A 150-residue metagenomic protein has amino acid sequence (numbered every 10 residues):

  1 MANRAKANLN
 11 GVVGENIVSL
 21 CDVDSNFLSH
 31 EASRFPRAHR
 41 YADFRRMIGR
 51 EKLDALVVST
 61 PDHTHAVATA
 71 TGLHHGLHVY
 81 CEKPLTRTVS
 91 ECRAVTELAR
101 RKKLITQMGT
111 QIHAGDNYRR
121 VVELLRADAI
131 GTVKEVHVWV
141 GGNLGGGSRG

Functional and structural regions predicted by a protein language model:
M1-F35, I112-G115: N-terminal Rossmann-like dinucleotide-binding module
A7-V12, H30-A32, V67-T71, E91-C92 (+2 more regions): Short, solvent-exposed loop/turn and secondary-structure capping segments
N8, I105-M108, I112-G150: Predominantly a Rossmann-like dinucleotide-binding segment in NAD(P)-dependent oxidoreductases
V18, D54, K134: Conserved acidic residues
R37-F44: Conserved SAM-binding strand-loop segment of SAM-dependent methyltransferases
I48, A55-V57: N-terminal Rossmann-like NAD(P) cofactor-binding module of classical short-chain dehydrogenase/reductase
K52, T60-P61: Short glycine-/small-residue-rich Rossmann-like dinucleotide-binding loops
P61-D62, A66-A114, D128: Beta-strand-loop-alpha-helix segment that lines the small-molecule cofactor/substrate pocket of alpha/beta enzymes
